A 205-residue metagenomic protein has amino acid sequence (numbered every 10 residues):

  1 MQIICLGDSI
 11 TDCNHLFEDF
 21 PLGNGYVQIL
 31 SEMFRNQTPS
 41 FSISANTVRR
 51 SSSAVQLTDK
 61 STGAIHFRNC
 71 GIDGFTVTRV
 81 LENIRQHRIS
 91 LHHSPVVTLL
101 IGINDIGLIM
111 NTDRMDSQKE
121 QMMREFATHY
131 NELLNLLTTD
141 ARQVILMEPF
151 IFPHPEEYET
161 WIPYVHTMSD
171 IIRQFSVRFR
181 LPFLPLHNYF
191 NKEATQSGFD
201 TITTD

Functional and structural regions predicted by a protein language model:
M1-G71, R85-H93, V97: Serine-esterase "nucleophile elbow" of acetyl-processing enzymes
N24, E32-N36, D59-H66, T78-D205: Alpha-helical cap/lid subdomain in secreted, periplasmic, or secretory-pathway luminal O-acyl-processing enzymes
I72-T76: Acidic, metal-coordinating catalytic cores used for nucleic-acid/nucleotide bond scission and strand-transfer chemistry
